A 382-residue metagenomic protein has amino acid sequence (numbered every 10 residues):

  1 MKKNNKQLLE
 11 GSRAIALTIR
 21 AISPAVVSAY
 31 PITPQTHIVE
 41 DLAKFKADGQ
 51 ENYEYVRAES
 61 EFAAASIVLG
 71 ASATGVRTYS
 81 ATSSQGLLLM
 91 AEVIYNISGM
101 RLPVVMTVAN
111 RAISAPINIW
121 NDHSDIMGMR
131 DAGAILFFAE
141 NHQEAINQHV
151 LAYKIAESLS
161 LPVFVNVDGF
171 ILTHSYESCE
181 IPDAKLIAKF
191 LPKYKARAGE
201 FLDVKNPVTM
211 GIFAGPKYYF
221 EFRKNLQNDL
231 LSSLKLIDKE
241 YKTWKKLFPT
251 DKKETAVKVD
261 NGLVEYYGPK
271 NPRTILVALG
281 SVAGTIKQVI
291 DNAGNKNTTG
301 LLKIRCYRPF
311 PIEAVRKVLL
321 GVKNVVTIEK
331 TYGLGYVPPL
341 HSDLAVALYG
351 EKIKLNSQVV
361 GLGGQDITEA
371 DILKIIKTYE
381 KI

Functional and structural regions predicted by a protein language model:
M1-G128, G133, F170: Thiamine diphosphate
A43-D48, Q288-L301, Y349-K352: Short helix-loop-beta junction
R111-A112, V167-H174, Y194, G280-V282 (+2 more regions): Glycine-rich beta-alpha junction loops
W120-G169, T173, I353-Q365: Conserved thiamine diphosphate
V163-E265: Conformationally flexible catalytic loops at phosphate/diphosphate-handling active centers
Y266-N297, F310-K317: Redox- and metal-dependent alpha/beta enzyme cores, enriched for Fe-S-associated oxidoreductases and cofactor-handling
N295-N324, I328-T331: Core nucleotide-handling region used for phosphoryl-transfer chemistry
I328-I382: Peripheral docking tails and interdomain loops at the edges of cofactor- or intermediate-handling domains
